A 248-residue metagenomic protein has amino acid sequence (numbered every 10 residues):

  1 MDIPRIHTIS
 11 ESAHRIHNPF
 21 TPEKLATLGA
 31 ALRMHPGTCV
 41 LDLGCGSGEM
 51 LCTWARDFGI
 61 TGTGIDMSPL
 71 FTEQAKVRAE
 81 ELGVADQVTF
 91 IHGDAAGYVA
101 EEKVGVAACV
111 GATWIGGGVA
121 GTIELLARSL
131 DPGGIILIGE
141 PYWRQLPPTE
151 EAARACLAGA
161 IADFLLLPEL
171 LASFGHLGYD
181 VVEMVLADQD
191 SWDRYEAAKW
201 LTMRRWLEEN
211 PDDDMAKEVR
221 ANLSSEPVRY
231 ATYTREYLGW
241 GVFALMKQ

Functional and structural regions predicted by a protein language model:
N18-P36: Conserved alpha-helix/loop element of class I SAM-dependent methyltransferases that forms part of the SAM/SAH-binding
T38-G46: Conserved class I S-adenosyl-L-methionine
E49-A96: Class I SAM-dependent methyltransferase SAM/SAH-binding core
G97-A107: A short acidic, Gly/Pro-enriched loop at the edge of an enzyme's catalytic core that lines a small-molecule cofactor
G105-V119: A short SAM/SAH-binding and catalytic strip from SAM-dependent methyltransferases
A120-I135: A short glycine-rich, Lys/Arg-flanked "PGG" loop and its adjoining helix->strand segment in the class I
P141-I161: Short, glycine-/aromatic-enriched active-site segment of Class I SAM-dependent methyltransferases
E183-Q248: Conserved Class I S-adenosyl-L-methionine
